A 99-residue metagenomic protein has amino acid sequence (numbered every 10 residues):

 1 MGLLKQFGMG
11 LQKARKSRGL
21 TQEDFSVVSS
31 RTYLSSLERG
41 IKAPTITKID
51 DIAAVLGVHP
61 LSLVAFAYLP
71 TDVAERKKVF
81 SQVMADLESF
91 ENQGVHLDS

Functional and structural regions predicted by a protein language model:
M1-S17: A short, Lys/Arg-rich alpha-helix, primarily the initiator
M9, K13, V27, S36 (+1 more regions): DNA-binding alpha-helical recognition surfaces that contact promoter or target DNA
L11, Q22, R31, I46-I49: Helix-turn-helix DNA-binding elements, focusing on the entry/boundary residues of the two helices that contact DNA
R15, F25, I52-A53, V58 (+1 more regions): Hydrophobic packing within well-folded, soluble alpha/beta domains
R18-S36: Short alpha-helical DNA-recognition segment
S29, E38, K48, A67: DNA major-groove recognition helix of helix-turn-helix
I41-V55: Short, basic-rich loop-to-helix N-cap that marks the start of a DNA-contacting helix
A65-S99: Short, charged recognition helix plus adjacent turn of helix-turn-helix-like nucleic-acid-binding domains
